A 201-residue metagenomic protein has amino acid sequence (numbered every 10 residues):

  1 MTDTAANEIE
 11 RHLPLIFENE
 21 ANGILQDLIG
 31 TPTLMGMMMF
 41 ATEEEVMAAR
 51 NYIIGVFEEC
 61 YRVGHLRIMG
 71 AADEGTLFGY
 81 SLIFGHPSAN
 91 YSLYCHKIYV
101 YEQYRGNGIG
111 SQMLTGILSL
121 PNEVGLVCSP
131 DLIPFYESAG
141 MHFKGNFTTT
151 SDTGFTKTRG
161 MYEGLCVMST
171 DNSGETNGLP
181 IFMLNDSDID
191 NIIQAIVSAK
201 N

Functional and structural regions predicted by a protein language model:
M1-V56, L179-A199: Short amphipathic alpha-helix that is part of the acyltransferase structural core
M38-T42, M47-S92, H96-I98: A conserved beta-strand-loop-helix scaffold within acyl/acetyltransferase catalytic domains
A71-E74, H86-S88, P130-D131, M168-S173: Short, flexible beta-strand-to-coil junctions
H96, Q112-G116, S129, K144-G145: Glycine- and acidic-residue-rich phosphate-binding/metal-coordinating active-site segment common to enzymes that handle
V100, R105-S119: Conserved acetyl-CoA-binding loop-helix of GNAT-fold acetyltransferases
S119-D131: Conserved GNAT acetyl-CoA-binding A-motif
P130-T158: Conserved active-site alpha-helix within GNAT-family acetyltransferase domains
S151-K200: C-terminal "cap" of GNAT-fold acetyltransferases
